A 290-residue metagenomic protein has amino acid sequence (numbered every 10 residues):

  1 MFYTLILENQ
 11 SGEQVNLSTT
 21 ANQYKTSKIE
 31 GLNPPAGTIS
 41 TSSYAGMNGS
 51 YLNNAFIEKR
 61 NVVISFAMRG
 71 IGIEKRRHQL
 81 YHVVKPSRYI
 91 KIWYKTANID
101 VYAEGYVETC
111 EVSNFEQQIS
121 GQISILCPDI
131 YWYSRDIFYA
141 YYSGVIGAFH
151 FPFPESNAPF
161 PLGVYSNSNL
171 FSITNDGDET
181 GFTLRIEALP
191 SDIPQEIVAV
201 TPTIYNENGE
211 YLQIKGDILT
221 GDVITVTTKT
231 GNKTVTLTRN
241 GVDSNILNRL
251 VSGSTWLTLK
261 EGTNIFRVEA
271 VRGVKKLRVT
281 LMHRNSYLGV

Functional and structural regions predicted by a protein language model:
M1, E58-V62, V101, Q117-G121 (+3 more regions): Residues at beta-strand starts and edge strands
M1-T41: Polar/acidic, low-complexity leader/linker segments enriched in S/T/G and N/D
Q14-Q23, V101-E108, Y211-I218, N245-S252: Short amphipathic beta-strand/extended segments with alternating polar/hydrophobic composition
M47-I71, Q117-I130, N264: Oligomerization/assembly interface segments of phage tail-like spikes and tubes
F56-I57, N61-K91, N98: Compositionally biased, low-complexity regions
K75-V84, S120-Q122, I137-Y142: "Short basic amphipathic alpha-helical interaction patches in structured regions
Y89, W93-D136: Short beta-strand and beta-hairpin "edge-sheet" elements
A140-V290: Intrinsically disordered, low-complexity segments enriched in serine, threonine, and glycine
